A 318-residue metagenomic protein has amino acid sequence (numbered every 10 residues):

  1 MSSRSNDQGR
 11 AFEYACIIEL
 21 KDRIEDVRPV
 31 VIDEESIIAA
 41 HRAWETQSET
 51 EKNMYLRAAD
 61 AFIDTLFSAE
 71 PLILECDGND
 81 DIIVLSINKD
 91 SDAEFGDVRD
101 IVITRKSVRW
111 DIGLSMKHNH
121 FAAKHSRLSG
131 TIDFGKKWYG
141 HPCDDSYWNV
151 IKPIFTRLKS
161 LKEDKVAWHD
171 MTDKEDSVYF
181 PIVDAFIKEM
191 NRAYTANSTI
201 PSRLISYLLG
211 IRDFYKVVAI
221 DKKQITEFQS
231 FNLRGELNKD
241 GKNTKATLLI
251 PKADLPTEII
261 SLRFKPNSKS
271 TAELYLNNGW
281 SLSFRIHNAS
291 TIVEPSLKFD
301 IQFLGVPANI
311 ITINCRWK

Functional and structural regions predicted by a protein language model:
M1-V98, T104-D111, S115-K318: Short, positively charged
